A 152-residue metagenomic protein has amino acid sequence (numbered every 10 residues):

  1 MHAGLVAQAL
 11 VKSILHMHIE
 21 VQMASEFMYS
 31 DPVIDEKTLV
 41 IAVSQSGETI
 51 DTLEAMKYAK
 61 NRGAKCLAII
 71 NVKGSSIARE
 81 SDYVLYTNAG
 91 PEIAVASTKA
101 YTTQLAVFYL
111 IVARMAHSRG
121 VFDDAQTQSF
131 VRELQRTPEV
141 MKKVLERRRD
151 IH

Functional and structural regions predicted by a protein language model:
M1-A42, E48, K60-G74: Anionic-ligand anchoring segments at beta-strand to alpha-helix junctions in alpha/beta enzyme folds, i.e., glycine
K37-A42, T49-L53, E92-S97: Glycine- and acidic
S44-L53, G63-C66, R114, G120 (+2 more regions): Transmembrane helical cores of multi-pass ion-transport proteins
S75-E80: Short loop/helix-cap segments at secondary-structure boundaries that form the rim of catalytic
Y83-H152: Active-site phosphate/pyrophosphate-binding segments
